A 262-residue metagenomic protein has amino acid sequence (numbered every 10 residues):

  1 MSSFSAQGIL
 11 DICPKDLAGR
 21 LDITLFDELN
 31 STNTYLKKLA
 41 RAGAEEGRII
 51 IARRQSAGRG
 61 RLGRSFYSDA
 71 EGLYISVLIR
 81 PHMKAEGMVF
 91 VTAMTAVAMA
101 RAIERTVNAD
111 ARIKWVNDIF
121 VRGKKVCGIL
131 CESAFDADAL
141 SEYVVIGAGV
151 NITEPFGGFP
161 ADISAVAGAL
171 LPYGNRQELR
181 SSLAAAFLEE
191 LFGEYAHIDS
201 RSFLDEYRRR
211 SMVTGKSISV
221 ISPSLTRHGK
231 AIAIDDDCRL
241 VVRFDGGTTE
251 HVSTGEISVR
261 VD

Functional and structural regions predicted by a protein language model:
M1-R105, C127, F135: N-terminal lobe of the biotin/lipoate ligase/transferase fold
S2-L10, A85, A93-A111, V121-D262: Long, positively charged amphipathic alpha-helical accessory segments at protein N-termini or as interdomain linkers
D27, I113-W115: Short loop/edge segments at beta-strand edges and connector loops that shape dinucleotide/nucleotide cofactor-binding
